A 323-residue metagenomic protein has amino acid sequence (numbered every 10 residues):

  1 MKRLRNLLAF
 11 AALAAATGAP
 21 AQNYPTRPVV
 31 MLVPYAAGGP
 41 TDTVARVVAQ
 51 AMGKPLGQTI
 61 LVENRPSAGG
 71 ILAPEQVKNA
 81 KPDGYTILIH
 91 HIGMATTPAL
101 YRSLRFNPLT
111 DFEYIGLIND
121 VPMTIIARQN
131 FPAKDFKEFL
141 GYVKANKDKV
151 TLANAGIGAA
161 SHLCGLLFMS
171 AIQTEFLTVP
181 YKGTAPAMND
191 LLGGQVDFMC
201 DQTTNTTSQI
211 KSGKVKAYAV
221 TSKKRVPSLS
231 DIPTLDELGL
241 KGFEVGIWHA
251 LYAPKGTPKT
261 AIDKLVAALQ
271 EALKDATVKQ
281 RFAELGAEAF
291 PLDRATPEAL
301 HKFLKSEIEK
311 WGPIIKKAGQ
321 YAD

Functional and structural regions predicted by a protein language model:
M1-L8: Bacterial N-terminal signal peptides that target proteins for export
A9-L13: Hydrophobic helical h-region of N-terminal Sec-dependent signal peptides in bacterial secretory/periplasmic proteins
A16-G18: N-terminal signal peptide c-region/cleavage motif recognized by signal peptidases
A21-T110, K149-T151, I157, Q173-Q202 (+2 more regions): N-terminal (or domain-start) structured segment
T26-P28, E237, K259-D323: An extracytoplasmic/periplasmic, membrane-proximal ligand-sensing/linker region
N79-Y85, A99-P186, L235, W248-R281: Hinge/capping helix and adjacent helix->loop/strand transition within the periplasmic-binding protein
I118-T124, A219-K255, L292-D293: Periplasmic-binding protein-like
